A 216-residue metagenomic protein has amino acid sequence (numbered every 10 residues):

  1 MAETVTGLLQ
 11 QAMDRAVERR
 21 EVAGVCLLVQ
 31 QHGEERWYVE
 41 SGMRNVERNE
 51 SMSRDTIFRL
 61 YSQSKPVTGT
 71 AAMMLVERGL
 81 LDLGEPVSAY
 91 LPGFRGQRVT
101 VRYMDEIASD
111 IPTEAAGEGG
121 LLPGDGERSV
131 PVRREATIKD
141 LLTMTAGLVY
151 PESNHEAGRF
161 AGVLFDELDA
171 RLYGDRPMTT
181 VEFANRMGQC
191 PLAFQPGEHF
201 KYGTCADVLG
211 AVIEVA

Functional and structural regions predicted by a protein language model:
A2-L60, L80-D82, G96-S109: Short, conserved catalytic-motif segment at the N-terminal edge
L8, R54, R59, Q63 (+5 more regions): Active-site helix/loop module of the DD-peptidase/beta-lactamase fold, centered on the serine-lysine SxxK catalytic
D14, G210-I213: Amphipathic alpha-helical segments within well-ordered protein domains
V17-E18, S129-V132, G174-D175: Short Gly/Pro-enriched turn/cap motifs at secondary-structure boundaries
R36, A89, K139-L142, E156-A193: Short, charged, amphipathic alpha-helices and their helix-cap/turn boundaries
A72: Active-site-flanking alpha-helical
